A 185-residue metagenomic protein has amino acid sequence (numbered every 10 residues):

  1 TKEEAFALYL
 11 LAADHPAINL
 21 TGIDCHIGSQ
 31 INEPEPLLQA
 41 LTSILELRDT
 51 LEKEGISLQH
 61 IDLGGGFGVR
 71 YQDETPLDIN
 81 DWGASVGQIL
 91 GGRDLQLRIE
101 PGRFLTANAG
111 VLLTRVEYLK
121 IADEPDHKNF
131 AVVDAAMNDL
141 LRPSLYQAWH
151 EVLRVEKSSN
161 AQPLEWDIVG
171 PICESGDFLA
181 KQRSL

Functional and structural regions predicted by a protein language model:
T1-H60, F67-V69, E74, S85 (+1 more regions): Active-site-proximal beta-alpha core segment in soluble small-molecule metabolic enzymes
D14-A17, G91, Q162: Short, structurally constrained coil/turn elements that cap an alpha-helix or connect an alpha-helix to the following
C25-N32, I61-R70, G102-F104, A136-N138 (+2 more regions): Active-site beta-loop-alpha junctions enriched in small/polar residues
I27, L37-L38, P76-I79, L112-T114 (+1 more regions): Short, glycine/charged-enriched secondary-structure capping and boundary segments
G55-L58, L77-G92, A180-L185: Acidic/histidine-enriched ion/cofactor-binding microenvironments in catalytic or ligand-binding pockets
D73, I79-N80, K120: Non-catalytic scaffold segments within catalytic domains of secreted glycoside hydrolases
S85, D94-L185: Charged (often Lys/Glu-rich) extended helix/loop segments that serve as interaction or gating elements
